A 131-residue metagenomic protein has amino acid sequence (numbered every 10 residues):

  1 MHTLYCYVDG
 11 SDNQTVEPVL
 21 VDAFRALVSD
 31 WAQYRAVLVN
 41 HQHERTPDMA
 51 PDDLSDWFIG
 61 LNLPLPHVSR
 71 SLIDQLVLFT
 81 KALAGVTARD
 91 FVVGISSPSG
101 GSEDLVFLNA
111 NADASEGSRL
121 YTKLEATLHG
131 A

Functional and structural regions predicted by a protein language model:
M1-A32: Short, extreme N-terminal segment that most often corresponds to the first beta-strand
M1-C6, H41-E44, G94: Short N-terminal secondary-structure initiator segments
P18-L20, N40, V92: Generic alpha-helix signal with a bias toward terminal, lower-confidence helices and secondary-structure junctions
F24-R35, K81-A88: A common structural junction motif
D30-T46: Short, glycine- and small/hydrophobic-rich beta-strand elements in well-ordered beta-sheets
H43-A131: Charged interaction segments
